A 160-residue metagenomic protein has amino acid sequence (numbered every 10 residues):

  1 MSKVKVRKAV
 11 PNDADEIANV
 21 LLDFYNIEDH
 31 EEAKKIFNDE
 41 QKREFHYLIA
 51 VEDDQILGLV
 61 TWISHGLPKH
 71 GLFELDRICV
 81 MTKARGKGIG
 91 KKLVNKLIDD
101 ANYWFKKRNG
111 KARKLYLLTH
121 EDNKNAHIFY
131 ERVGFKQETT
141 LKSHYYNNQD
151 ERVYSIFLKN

Functional and structural regions predicted by a protein language model:
M1-N12, I156-N160: Conserved N-terminal entry element of GNAT/NAT acetyltransferase domains
V4, F73, K111-L115: Residue-level recognition of the N-termini of beta-strands and the immediately preceding loop/turn
P11-D15, N19-K83, V94-N95, D100-W104: Acetyl-CoA-dependent GNAT
F45, Q149-V153: Short hydrophobic/aromatic beta-strand or adjacent loop that forms the aromatic wall/cage of a ligand/substrate-binding
I63-F73, N109, K142-N148: Conserved acyl-donor/pantetheine-binding loop and adjacent beta-alpha core of acyl/acetyltransferases and related
M81-K96, E121-I128, R132: Conserved glycine-rich acetyl-CoA-binding loop
G110-A126, S143-Q149: Conserved beta-strand-loop-alpha-helix junction that forms the acyl-donor binding cleft
Y130-T140: Conserved acetyl-CoA-binding loop of GNAT-fold acetyltransferases
